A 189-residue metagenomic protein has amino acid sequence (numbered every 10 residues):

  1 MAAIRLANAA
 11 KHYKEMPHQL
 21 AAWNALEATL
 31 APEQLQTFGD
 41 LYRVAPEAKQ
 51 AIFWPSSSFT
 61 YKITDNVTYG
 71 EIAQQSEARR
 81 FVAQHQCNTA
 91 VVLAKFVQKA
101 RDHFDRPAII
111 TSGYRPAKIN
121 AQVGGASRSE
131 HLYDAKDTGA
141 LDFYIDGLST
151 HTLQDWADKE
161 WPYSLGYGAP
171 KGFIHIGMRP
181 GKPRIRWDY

Functional and structural regions predicted by a protein language model:
M1-H103, K171, P180, I185-Y189: Extracytoplasmic cell-surface/polysaccharide-interacting catalytic and binding patches
A7-A10, A108, A157, G177: Small side chains
T29, Q122, W156: Residues that form generic nucleotide/phosphate-binding pockets
G70, A117, A121, T150-T152 (+1 more regions): A broad, structure-centric signal for solvent-exposed, well-ordered loop/edge residues that line or flank functional
A83, C87-A94, G113, A117 (+2 more regions): Generic alpha-helical scaffold signal
A94-G125: Extended, low-complexity, intrinsically disordered C-terminal regulatory tails of eukaryotic serine/threonine kinases
R128-Y189: Catalytic cores and adjacent binding grooves of peptidoglycan-active enzymes
